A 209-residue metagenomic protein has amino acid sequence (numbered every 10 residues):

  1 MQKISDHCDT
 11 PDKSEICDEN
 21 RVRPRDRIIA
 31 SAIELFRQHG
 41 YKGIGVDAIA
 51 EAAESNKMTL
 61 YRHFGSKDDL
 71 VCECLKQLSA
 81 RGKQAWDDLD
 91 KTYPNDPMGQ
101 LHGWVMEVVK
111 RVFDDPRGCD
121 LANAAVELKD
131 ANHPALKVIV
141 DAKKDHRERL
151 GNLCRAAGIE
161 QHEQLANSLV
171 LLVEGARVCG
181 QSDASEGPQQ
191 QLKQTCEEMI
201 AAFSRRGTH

Functional and structural regions predicted by a protein language model:
M1-R23, S204-H209: N-terminal intrinsically disordered/low-complexity leader segments
Q2-S5, A135-D141, R155-H209: Hydrophobic/aromatic-rich alpha-helical bundle segments in the mid-to-C-terminal region
R27, S31-D69, E73: Helix-turn-helix
E73, D87-P116, A156, A166-L169: Hydrophobic alpha-helical connector segments
K76-K83: Short, basic, alpha-helical segments at the C-terminal edge of helix-turn-helix-like DNA-binding modules
K83, L89, G99, G103 (+4 more regions): Amphipathic alpha-helical packing segments from all-alpha helical-bundle domains
Y93, V112, L128, G180-D183: Secondary-structure edge/capping motif, primarily at the C-terminal ends of alpha-helices and the immediately following
Q100, V112-P134: Amphipathic alpha-helical segments used for helix-helix packing
